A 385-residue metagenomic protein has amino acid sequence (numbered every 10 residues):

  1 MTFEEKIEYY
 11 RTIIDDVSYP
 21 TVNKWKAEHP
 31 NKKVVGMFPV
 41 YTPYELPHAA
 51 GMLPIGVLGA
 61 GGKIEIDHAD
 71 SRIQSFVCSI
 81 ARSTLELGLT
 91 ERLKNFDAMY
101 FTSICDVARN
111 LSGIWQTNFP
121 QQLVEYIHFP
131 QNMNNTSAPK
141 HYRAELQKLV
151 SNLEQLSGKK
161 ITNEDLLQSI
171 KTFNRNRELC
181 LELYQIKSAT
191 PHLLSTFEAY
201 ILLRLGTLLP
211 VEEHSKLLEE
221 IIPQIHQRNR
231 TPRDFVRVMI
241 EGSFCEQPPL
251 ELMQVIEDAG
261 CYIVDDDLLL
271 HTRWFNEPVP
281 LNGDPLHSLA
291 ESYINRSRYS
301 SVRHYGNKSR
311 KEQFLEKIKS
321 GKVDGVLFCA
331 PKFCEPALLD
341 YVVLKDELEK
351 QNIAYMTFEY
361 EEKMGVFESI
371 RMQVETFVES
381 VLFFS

Functional and structural regions predicted by a protein language model:
M1-K33, R143, Q147, S151-P278 (+1 more regions): A charged, amphipathic alpha-helical module
T2-K6, G62-I80, A98, L203-E212 (+2 more regions): Acidic/glycine-enriched edge-of-secondary-structure segments
K6, V342-S385: Peripheral docking tails and interdomain loops at the edges of cofactor- or intermediate-handling domains
H29, V40-Y41, L46-L58, S243-G306 (+1 more regions): Redox- and metal-dependent alpha/beta enzyme cores, enriched for Fe-S-associated oxidoreductases and cofactor-handling
F38-L89, D97, S112: An N-terminal, globular interaction/scaffold subdomain
S83-Q155: Acidic/His-rich segments in extracytoplasmic proteins that coordinate ligands and/or metal ions
G88, Y305-K322, L339-D340: A short, acidic, amphipathic alpha-helical segment used as a generic capping/interface helix at domain edges
